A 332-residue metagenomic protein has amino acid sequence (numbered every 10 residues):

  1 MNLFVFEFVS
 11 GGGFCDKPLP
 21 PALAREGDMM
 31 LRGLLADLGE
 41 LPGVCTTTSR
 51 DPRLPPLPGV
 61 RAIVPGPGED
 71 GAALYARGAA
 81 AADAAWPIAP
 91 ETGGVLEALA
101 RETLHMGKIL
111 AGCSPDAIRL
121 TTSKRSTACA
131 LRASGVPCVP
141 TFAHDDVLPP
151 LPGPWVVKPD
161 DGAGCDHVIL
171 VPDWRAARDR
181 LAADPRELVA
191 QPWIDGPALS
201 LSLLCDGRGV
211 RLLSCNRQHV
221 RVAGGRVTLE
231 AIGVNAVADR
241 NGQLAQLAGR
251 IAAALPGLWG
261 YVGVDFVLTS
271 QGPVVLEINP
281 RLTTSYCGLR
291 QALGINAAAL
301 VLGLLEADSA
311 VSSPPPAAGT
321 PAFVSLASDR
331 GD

Functional and structural regions predicted by a protein language model:
M1-A22: Nucleotide-activated donor-dependent transferases that construct or modify glycoconjugates
P18-L38: Short catalytic helix/loop segments, enriched in acidic residues and glycine and frequently bearing histidine
D37, T47-D145: Conserved N-proximal alpha/beta basic substrate-recognition cap immediately N-terminal to, or forming the N-lobe
A117-A198, L204-L213, R217, A231-Q246: Active-site nucleotide/adenylate-binding loops and adjacent lid/helix of ATP-dependent enzymes
P192-P256, L268, N279-E306, F323-A327: ATP-dependent carboxylate/phosphate-activation module, predominantly the ATP-grasp catalytic core and closely related
L258-S270: A short glycine-rich, hydrophobically flanked beta-strand micro-motif that places a catalytic Asp/Glu for divalent metal
G272-V274: Conserved protein kinase catalytic/activation segment
D308-D332: Cysteine/selenocysteine-centered motifs that mediate thiol-based redox chemistry or coordinate metal-sulfur cofactors
